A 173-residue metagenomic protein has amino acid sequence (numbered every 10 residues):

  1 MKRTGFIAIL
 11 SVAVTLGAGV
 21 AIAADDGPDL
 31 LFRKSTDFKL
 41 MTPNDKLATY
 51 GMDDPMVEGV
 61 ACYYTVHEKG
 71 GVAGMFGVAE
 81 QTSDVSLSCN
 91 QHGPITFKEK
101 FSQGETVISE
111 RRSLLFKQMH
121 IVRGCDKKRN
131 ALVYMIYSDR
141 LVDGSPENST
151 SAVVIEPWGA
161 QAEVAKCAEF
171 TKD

Functional and structural regions predicted by a protein language model:
M1-I9: Bacterial N-terminal signal peptides that target proteins for export
F6, A23-A24: N-terminal Sec-dependent export signals
A8-G17: Bacterial N-terminal signal peptides
A24-S86: N-terminal secretory signal peptides
T49, C89, Y134-M135: Generic structural hydrophobic/aromatic packing signal, biased to beta-strands
G59-K127: Mature extracytoplasmic domains of secretory-pathway proteins
T96-D173: Beta-strand-rich cores of mature extracytoplasmic or soluble domains
